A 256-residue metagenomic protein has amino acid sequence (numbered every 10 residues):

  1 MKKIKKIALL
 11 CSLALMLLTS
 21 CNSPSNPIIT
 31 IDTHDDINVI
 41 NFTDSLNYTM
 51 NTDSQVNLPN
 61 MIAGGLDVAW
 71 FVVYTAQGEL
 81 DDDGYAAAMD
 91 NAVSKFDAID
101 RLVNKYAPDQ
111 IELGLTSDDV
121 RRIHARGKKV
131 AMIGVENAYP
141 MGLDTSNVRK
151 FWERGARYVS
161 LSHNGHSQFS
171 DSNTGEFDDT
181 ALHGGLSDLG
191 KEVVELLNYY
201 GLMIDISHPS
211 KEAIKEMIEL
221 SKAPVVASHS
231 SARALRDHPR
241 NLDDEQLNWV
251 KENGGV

Functional and structural regions predicted by a protein language model:
M1-K2, L15, R240: Classical N-terminal targeting signals for secretion and organelle import
M1-L9: Bacterial N-terminal signal peptides that target proteins for export
A8, N41-S45, S228-S231: Short, charged, low-hydrophobicity "junction" segments
L10-T19: Bacterial N-terminal signal peptides
C21-T180, D237-V256: N-terminal hydrophobic targeting/anchoring segments and the immediately downstream early-domain regions of hydrolases
L161-D171, E176-W249, N253: Active-site core of metal-dependent hydrolases
